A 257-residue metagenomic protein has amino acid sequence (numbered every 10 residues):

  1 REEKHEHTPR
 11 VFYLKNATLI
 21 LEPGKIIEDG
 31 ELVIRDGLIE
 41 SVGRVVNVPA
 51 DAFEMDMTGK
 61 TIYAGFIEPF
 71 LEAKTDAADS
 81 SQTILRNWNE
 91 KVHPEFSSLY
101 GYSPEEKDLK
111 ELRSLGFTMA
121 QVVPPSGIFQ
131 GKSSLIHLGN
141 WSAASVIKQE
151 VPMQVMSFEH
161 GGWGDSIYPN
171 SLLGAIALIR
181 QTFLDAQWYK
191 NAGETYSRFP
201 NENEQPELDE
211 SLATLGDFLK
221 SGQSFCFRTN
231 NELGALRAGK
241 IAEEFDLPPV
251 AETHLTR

Functional and structural regions predicted by a protein language model:
R1-K15: Short N-terminal segments immediately surrounding and downstream of signal-peptide cleavage
K4-E6, L19, P23-Y63: Histidine-rich, glycine-flanked metal-binding segment
F12-L14, V48-L99, S114: Replace "His-x-His-based motif
I67, C226, V250-E252: Structural detector of well-ordered beta-strand residues that form the stable sheet scaffold of enzyme domains
Y102-E106: Phosphate-interacting basic helix/loop segments used at nucleotide- and nucleic-acid interfaces
D108, R113-P248: Polyanionic/metal-chelating signatures
T256-R257: Active-site-adjacent beta->alpha loops and helix N-cap segments on the catalytic face of soluble alpha/beta enzymes
